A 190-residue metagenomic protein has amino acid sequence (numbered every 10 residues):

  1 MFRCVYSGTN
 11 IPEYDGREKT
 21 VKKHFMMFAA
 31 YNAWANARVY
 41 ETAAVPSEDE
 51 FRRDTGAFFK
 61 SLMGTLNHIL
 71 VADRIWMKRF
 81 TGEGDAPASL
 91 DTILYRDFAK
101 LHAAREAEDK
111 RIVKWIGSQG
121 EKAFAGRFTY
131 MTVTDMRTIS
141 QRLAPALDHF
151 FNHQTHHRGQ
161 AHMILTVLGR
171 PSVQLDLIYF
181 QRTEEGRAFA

Functional and structural regions predicted by a protein language model:
Y14-D15: Acidic/polar hotspots within intrinsically disordered regions
K22-F28, F98-A99: Active-site rim elements
M26-D91, V133-A190: Short, contiguous alpha-helical
G84-F124: Helix-adjacent hinge/juxtasegments
E121-M136: Carboxylate-rich helix-loop segments that flank metal/cofactor sites and access channels in metalloenzymes
